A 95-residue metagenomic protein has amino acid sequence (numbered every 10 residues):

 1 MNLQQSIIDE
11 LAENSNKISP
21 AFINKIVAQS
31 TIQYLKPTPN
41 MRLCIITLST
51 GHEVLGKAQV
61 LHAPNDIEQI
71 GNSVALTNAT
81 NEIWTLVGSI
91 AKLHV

Functional and structural regions predicted by a protein language model:
M1-V95: Domain-level marker for long, solvent-exposed, non-transmembrane regions
